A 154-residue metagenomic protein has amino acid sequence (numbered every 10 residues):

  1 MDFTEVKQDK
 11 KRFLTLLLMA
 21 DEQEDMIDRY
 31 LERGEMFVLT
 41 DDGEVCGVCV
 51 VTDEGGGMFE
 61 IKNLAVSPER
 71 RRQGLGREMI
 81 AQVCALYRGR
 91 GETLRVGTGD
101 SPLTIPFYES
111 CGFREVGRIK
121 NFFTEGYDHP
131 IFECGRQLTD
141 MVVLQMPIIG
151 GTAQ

Functional and structural regions predicted by a protein language model:
T4-P68, I80, I148: Acetyl-CoA-dependent GNAT
G34, L138-L144: Short hydrophobic/aromatic beta-strand or adjacent loop that forms the aromatic wall/cage of a ligand/substrate-binding
G57, E92, R114: Short acidic/polar active-site loop segments enriched in Thr and Asp
R70, G74-Q82: Conserved acetyl-CoA pyrophosphate-binding loop and the N-cap/start of the following alpha-helix in GNAT-like
Y87-D100: Conserved GNAT acetyl-CoA-binding A-motif
R95-G97, E109, R114-G135: Conserved catalytic-core motifs of GNAT/GCN5-like acyltransferases
P147-Q154: Generic C-terminal helix-cap and adjacent flexible tail
